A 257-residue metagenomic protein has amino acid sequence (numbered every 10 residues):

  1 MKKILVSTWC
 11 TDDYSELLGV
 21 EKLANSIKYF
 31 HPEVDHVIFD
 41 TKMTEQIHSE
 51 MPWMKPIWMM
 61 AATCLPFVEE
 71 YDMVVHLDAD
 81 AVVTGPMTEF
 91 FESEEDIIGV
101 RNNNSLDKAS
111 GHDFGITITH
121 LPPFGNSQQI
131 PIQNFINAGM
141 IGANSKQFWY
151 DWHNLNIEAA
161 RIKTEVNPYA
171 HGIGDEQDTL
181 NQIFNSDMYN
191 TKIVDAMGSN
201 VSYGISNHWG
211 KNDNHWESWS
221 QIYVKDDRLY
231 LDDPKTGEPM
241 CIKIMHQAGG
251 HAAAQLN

Functional and structural regions predicted by a protein language model:
M1-P56, E69-E70: N-terminal anchoring/stem segment of glycosyltransferases
E16, E21, Q46-S49, L106-F114 (+1 more regions): Short, charged, surface-exposed secondary-structure boundary motifs
F39-E45, V82-M87, G249: Short, polar loop motifs at secondary-structure junctions
I57-A61, A138, I173-L180: Conserved glycosyltransferase catalytic-site signature
M59-F114: GT-A fold catalytic core of metal-dependent nucleotide-sugar glycosyltransferases, centered on the diacidic
V83, P131-I132, K146-N257: A glycosyltransferase accessory/donor-loop signature
T117-I132: Short, flexible, basic/aromatic active-site loop/helix in glycosyltransferases
I132, N137-N144: Glycine/small-residue-rich pyrophosphate-binding loop that anchors the diphosphate of NDP-sugar donors
